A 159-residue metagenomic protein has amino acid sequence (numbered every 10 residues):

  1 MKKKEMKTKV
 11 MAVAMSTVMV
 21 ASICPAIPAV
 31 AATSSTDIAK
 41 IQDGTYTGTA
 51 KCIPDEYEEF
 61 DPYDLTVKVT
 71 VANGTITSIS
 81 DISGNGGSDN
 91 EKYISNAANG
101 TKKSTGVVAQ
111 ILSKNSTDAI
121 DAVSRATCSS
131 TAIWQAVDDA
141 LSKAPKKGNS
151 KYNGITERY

Functional and structural regions predicted by a protein language model:
M1-A14: Bacterial Sec-dependent N-terminal signal peptides
K7, S16, A32-S35, I76: Intrinsically disordered/low-complexity terminal segments and short unstructured peptides
V10-A12, A31, D43: Sequence-pattern detector for short linear motifs and compositional/periodic biases rather than a specific fold
M15-I23: Hydrophobic core
M19, P28, I155-Y159: Charge-rich, low-complexity amphipathic helices in intrinsically disordered tails/linkers adjacent to domains
S22-I38: Sec-dependent signal peptide cleavage junction
S35-Y159: Active-site- and interface-proximal helix/loop "cap" or "latch" segments in soluble metabolic and energy-transducing
